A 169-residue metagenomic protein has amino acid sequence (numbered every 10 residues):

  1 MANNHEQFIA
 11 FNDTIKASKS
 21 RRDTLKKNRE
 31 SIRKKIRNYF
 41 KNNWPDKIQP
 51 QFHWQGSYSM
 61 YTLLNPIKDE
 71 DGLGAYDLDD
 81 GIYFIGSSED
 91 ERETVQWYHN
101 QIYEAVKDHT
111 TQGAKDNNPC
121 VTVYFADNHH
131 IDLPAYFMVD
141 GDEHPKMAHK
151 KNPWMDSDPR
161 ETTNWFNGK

Functional and structural regions predicted by a protein language model:
M1-Y76, F84-W97, V123: N-terminal regions immediately upstream of nucleotidyltransferase
H5-F8, N12, Y136, H144 (+2 more regions): Intrinsically disordered, low-complexity regions
I36-Y39, N43, Q96-M155: Conserved catalytic core of two-metal-ion nucleotidyltransferases
D79: Glycine- and aspartate-rich repeat motifs characteristic of hemolysin/RTX-like Ca2+-binding segments in secreted
I82-S88, I102, V106: Generic hydrophobic/packing signal
E161-K169: Long, charge-rich alpha-helical interaction segments
